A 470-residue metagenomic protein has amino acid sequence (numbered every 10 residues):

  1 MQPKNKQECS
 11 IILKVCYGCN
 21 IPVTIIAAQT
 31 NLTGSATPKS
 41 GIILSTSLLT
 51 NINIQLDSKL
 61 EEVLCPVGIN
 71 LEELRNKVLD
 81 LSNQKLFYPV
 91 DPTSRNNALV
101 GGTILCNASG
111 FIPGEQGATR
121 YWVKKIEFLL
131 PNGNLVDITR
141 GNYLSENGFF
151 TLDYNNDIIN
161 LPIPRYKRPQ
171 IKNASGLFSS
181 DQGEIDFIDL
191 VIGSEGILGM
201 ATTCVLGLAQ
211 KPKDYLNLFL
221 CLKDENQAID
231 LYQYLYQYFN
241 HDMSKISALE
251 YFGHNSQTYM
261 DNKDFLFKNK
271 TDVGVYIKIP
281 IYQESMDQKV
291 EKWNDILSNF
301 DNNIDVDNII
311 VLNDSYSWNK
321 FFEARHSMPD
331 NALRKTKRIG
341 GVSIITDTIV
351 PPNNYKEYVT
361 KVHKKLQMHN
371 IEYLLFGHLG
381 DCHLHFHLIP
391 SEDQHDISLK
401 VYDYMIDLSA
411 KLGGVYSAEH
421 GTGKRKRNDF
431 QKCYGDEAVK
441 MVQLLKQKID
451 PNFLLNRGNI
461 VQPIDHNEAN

Functional and structural regions predicted by a protein language model:
M1-T50, L64-C65, N76-S82, L86 (+3 more regions): Glycine-rich N-terminal segment of FAD-binding domains in flavoprotein oxidoreductases, spanning the beta-loop-helix
P22, F87, K245, E372 (+1 more regions): Residue-level detector of anion-binding/catalytic polar loops
A27-T30, L49, T93, G141 (+2 more regions): Short, ordered loop/turn segments at secondary-structure junctions
N53-Q55, V67-L231, N470: FAD-binding subdomain of flavoenzyme oxidoreductases
N134, K426-N470: Activity-critical C-terminal alpha-helical subdomain
V191-K400, L408, L412: C-terminal substrate-recognition/cap domain of FAD-linked oxidoreductases
H378, V415-T422, R457-I460: Short acidic/histidine-rich active-site segments
